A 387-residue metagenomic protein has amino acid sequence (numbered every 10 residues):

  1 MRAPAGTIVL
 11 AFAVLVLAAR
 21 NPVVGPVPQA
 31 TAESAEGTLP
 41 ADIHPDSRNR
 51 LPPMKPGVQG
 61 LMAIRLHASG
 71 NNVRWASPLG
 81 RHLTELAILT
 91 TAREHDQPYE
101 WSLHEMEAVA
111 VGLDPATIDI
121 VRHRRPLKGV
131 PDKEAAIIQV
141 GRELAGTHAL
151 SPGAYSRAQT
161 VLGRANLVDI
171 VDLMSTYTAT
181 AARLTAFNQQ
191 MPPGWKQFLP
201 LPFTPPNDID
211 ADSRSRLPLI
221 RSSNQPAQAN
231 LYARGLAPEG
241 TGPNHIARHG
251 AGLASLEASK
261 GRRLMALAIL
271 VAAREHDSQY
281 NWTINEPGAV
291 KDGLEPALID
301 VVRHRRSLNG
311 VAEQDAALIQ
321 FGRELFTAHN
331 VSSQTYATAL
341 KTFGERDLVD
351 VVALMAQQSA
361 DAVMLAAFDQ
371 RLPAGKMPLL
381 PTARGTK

Functional and structural regions predicted by a protein language model:
M1-P4: Positively charged n-region of N-terminal signal peptides that target proteins for export
T7-A18: Bacterial N-terminal signal peptides
N21-L83, V109, P192-R262, V290 (+1 more regions): Secretory/endomembrane lumenal or extracellular ectodomains immediately following the signal peptide
I64-A68, L86-S102, V168-T185, L267-T283 (+1 more regions): N-terminal hydrophobic signal/anchor transmembrane helix of membrane proteins
A92-H95, R124-G129, T147, V161-A165 (+6 more regions): A short structural micro-motif
A116-R125, A297-R305: Conserved nucleotide-cofactor-binding alpha/beta core module
P131-V171, H304, A312-A353: Acidic/histidine-rich alpha-helical segments that form the ligand environment of transition-metal centers
R183-L201, T338, D347, M355-A356 (+2 more regions): Acidic, carboxylate-rich catalytic segments that either coordinate divalent cations
